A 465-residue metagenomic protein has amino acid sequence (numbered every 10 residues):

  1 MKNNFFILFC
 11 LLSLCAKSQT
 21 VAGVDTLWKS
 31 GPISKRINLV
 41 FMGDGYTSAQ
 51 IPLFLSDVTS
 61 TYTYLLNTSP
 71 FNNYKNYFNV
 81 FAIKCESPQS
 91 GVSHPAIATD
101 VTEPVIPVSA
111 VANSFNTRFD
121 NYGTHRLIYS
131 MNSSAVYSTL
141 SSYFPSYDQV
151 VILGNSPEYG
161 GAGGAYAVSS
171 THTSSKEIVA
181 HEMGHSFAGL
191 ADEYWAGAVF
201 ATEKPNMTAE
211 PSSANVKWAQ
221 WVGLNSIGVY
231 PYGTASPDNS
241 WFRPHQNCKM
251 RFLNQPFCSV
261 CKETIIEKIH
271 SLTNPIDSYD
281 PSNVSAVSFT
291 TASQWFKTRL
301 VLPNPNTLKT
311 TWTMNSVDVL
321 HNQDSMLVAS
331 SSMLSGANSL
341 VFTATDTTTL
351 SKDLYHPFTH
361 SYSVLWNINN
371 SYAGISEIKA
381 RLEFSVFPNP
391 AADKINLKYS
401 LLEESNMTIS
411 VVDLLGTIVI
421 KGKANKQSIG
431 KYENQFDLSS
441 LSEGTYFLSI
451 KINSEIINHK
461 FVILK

Functional and structural regions predicted by a protein language model:
M1-T20, I375, Q435-F436, N458 (+1 more regions): Bacterial Sec-dependent N-terminal signal peptides
Q19-S138, L350: Propeptide-to-catalytic entry region of secreted or membrane-anchored zinc metalloproteases
L53-F54, G160-A180: Short pre-active-site segment immediately N-terminal to the catalytic Zn-binding motif
K176-E193: Active-site recognition of the HExxH zinc-binding catalytic motif
A191-M326, N338, T343-H360: Replace "(M1/M4/M9/M12/WLM)" with "(e.g., M1/M4/M8/M9/M12/M26/WLM)" and add "not limited to" to clarify scope
S330-A337, S439-E443: Surface-exposed, short loops/turns at beta-strand junctions within beta-sandwich domains
S361-S371, F461-K465: Short beta-strand edge segments in extracellular beta-sheet folds
E377-F387, A391-K465: C-terminal outer-membrane/trafficking sorting elements
